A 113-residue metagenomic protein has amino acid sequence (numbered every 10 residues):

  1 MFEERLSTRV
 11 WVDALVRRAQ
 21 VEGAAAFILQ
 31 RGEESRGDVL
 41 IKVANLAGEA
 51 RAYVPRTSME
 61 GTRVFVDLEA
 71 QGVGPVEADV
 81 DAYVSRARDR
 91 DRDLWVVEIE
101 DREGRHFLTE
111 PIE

Functional and structural regions predicted by a protein language model:
M1-E113: Polybasic/polar functional segments that serve as interface/processing modules
